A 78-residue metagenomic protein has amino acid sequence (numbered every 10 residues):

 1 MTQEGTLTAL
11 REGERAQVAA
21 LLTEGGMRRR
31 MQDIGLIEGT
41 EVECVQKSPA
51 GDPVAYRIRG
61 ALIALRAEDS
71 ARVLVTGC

Functional and structural regions predicted by a protein language model:
M1-A20, T76: SH3-family beta-barrel domains
E12-E68: Amphipathic, hydrophobic secondary-structure cores in small proteins
G51, A71-C78: Glycine- and charge-enriched low-complexity intrinsically disordered segments
